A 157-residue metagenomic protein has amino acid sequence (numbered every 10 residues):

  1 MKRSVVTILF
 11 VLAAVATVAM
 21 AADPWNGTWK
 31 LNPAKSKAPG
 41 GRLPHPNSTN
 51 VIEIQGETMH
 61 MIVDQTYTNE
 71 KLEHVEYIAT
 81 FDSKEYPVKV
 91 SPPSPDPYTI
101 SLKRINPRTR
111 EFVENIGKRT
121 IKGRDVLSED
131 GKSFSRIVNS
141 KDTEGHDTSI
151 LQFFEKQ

Functional and structural regions predicted by a protein language model:
M1-L9: Bacterial N-terminal signal peptides that target proteins for export
I8-A16: Bacterial N-terminal signal peptides
A21-Q157: Hydrophobic small-molecule pocket/channel-lining residues, especially in calycin-type beta-barrels
